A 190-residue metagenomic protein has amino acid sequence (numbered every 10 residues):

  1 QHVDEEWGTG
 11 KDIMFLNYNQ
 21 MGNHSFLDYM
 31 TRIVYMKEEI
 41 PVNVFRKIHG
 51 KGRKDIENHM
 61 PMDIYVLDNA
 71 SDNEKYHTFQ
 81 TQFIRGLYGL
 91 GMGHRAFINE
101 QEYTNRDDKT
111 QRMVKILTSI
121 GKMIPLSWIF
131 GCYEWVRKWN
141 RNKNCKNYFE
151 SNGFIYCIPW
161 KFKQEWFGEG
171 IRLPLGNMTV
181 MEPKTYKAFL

Functional and structural regions predicted by a protein language model:
Q1: Conserved catalytic-core segments centered on acid/base and nucleophilic motifs
D4-R85, G89-F189: Conserved catalytic core of two-metal-ion nucleotidyltransferases
